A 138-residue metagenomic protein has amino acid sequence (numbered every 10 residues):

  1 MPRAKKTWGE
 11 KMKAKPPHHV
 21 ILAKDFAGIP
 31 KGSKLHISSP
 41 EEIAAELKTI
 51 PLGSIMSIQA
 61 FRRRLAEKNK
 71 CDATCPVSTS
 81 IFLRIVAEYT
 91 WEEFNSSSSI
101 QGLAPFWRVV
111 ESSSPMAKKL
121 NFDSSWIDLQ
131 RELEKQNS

Functional and structural regions predicted by a protein language model:
R3-K6, K11, K15-S138: Nucleic acid-binding interface residues in structured DNA/RNA-binding domains, emphasizing the DNA-engaging scaffolds
